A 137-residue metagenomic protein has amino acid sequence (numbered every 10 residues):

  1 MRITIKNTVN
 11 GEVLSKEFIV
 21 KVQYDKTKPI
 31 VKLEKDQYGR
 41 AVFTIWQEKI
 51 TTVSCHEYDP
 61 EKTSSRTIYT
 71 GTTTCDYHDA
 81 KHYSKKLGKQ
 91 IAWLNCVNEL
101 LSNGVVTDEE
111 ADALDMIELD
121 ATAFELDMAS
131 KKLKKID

Functional and structural regions predicted by a protein language model:
M1-G11, A129, I136-D137: Classical N-terminal secretory signal peptides
R2-I5, L14-L33, D108: C-terminal binding/interaction regions
R2-T4, F18, T44, T67 (+1 more regions): Generic short N-terminal amphipathic or hydrophobic helices
N10, L14, I19, Q23-D25 (+2 more regions): Intrinsically disordered and other compositionally biased segments
E17, V22-Q23, E34-Q37, T73 (+2 more regions): Generic hydrophobic, helix-prone segments enriched in Leu/Val/Ile
L33-K89, E99: Positively charged, aromatic-enriched nucleic acid-contacting surfaces
Q90-N103, T107: Short, compact, well-ordered microdomains
S102-D137: Intrinsically disordered, low-complexity charged/polar segments
